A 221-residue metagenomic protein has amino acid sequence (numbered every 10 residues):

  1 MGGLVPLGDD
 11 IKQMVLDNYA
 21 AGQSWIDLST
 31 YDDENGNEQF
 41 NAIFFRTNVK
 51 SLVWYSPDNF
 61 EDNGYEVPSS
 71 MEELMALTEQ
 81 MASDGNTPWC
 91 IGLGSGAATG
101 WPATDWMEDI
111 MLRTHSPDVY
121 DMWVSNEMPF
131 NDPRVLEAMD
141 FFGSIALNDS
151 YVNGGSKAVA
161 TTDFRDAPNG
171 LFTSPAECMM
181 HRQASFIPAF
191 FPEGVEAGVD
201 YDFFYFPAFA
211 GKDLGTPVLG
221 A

Functional and structural regions predicted by a protein language model:
M1-S24, D58-S69, G170-F172, M179-M180 (+1 more regions): Extracytoplasmic "Venus flytrap"/periplasmic binding protein-like
G2-L52, P102: Hinge/lid segment of periplasmic solute-binding proteins
G8-Q23, L112-E137, E193-G194, A208-V218: Short, solvent-exposed loop/beta-turn-alpha elements that line the ligand-binding surface or hinge of extracytoplasmic
D32-T47, S51, M75-M128: Extracytoplasmic/periplasmic solute-binding protein
E38, D62, E193-A221: Extracytoplasmic/periplasmic substrate-recognition and gating elements
M71-M75, S156-G170: Short helix-initiation/N-cap motifs at beta->coil->alpha
T78-Q80, V124-A160, F206: Glycine-centered hinge/linker elements that transmit conformational signals in sensory and ligand-binding systems
G85-P88, S174-Q183: Alpha-to-beta junction loops
